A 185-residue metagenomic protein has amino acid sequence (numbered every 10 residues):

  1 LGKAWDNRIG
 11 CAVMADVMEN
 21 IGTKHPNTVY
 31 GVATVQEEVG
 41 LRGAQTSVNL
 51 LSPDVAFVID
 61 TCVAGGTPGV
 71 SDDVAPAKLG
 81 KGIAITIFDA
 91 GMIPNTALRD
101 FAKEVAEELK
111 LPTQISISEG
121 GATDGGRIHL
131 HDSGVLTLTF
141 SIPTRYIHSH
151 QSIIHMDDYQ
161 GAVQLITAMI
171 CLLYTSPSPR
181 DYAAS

Functional and structural regions predicted by a protein language model:
L1-E38, L165-I166: Alpha-helical metal-binding/catalytic segments enriched in His/Glu/Asp
E19-G22, N49-L51, H129-G134: Alpha-helix C-terminal capping segments
A33-G40, T61-V63, T144-Y146: Acidic, glycine-rich active-site loops and adjacent beta-strand->loop/helix elements that engage anionic groups
L41-Q45, T67-S71, G126-R127, H150-S152: Short, well-ordered secondary-structure micro-motifs
N49-A64: A glycine-rich helix N-cap at a beta->alpha junction
P53, V70-I83: Active-site loop ensemble at the mouth of alpha/beta enzyme cores that anchors a bound cofactor
A77-G80, A84-V163, L172-S176: Active-site-adjacent substrate-binding region of metalloamidase/peptidase-like peptide-processing proteins
Y174-S185: Single conserved hydrophobic/aromatic residue that forms the stacking wall/gate of nucleotide- or nucleobase-binding
